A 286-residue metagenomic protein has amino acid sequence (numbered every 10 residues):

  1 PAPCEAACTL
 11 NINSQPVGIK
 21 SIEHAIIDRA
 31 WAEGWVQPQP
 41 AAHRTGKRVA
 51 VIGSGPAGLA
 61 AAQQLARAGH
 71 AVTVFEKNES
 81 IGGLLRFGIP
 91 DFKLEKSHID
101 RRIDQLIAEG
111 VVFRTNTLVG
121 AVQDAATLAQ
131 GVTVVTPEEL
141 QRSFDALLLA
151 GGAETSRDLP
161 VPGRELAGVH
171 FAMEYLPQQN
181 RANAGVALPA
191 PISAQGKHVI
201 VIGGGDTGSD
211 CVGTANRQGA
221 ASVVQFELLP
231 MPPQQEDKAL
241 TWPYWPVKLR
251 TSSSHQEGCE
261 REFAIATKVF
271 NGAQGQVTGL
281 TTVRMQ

Functional and structural regions predicted by a protein language model:
P1-A2, W35-I52, A57, R86-F87 (+6 more regions): Ferredoxin-like iron-sulfur electron-transfer modules
A2-R29: Iron-sulfur (Fe-S) cluster-binding segments and ferredoxin-like electron-carrier domains, especially [2Fe-2S]
I26-H43, D104-T115, S156-Q218: Glycine-rich dinucleotide-binding loop and its adjacent helix/turn
R48-T73, T207-Q218: N-terminal Rossmann-like FAD-binding beta1-loop-alpha1 element of flavoenzymes
S54, K77, G204, L228-M231 (+1 more regions): Cofactor-binding loop segments of dinucleotide-utilizing enzymes, especially the Rossmann-like FAD- and NAD(P)+-binding
H70-R86, V223-P233: Glycine-rich FAD pyrophosphate-binding loop
P90-L94, E165-A167, L240-P246: Short, hinge-like loop/turn segments at secondary-structure boundaries
S97-D158, N180-P189, N216-Q286: A Rossmann-like FAD-binding core segment of flavoenzymes
